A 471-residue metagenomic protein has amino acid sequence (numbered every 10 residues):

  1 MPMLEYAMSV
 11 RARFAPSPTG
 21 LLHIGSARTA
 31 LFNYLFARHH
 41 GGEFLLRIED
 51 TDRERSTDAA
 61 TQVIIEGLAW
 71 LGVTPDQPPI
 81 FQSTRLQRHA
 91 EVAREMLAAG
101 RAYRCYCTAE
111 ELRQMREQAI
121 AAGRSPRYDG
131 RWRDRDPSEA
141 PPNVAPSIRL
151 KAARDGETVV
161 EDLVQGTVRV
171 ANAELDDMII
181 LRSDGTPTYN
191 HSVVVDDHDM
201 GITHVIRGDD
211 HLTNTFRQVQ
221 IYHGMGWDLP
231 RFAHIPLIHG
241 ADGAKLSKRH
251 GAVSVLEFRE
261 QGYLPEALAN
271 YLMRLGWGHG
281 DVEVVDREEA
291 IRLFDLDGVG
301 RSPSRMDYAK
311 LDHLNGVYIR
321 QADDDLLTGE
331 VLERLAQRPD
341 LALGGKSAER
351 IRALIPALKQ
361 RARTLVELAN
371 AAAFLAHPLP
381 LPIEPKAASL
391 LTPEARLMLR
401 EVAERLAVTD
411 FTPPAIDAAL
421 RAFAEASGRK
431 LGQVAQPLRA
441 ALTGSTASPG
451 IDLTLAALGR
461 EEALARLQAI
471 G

Functional and structural regions predicted by a protein language model:
L4-P126, T213-W227: N-terminal Rossmann-like or analogous alpha/beta NTP/dinucleotide-binding catalytic cores that position adenine
A12-P18, L46-D50, M200-V205, A419-R421 (+1 more regions): Glycine- and acidic
N33, I64, M96, G100 (+8 more regions): Residue-level signal for inorganic ion chemistry
R38-D50, H191-H204, D228-H239, I451 (+2 more regions): Glycine-rich phosphate/pyrophosphate-binding loops and their adjacent beta-strand/loop elements at enzyme active sites
Q62, F216, E288, A418-R421 (+3 more regions): A generic structural signal for well-ordered alpha-helical surface patches
Y103-H234, G240-L246, S254, H279: Active-site cores that bind ATP or allylic diphosphates and position pyrophosphate for catalysis
M225-L381, T443-G471: Catalytic adenosine-cofactor/nucleotide-binding cores of aminoacyl-tRNA synthetases and other
T328, A387-G444: C-terminal accessory/binding modules appended to enzymatic or scaffolding proteins
